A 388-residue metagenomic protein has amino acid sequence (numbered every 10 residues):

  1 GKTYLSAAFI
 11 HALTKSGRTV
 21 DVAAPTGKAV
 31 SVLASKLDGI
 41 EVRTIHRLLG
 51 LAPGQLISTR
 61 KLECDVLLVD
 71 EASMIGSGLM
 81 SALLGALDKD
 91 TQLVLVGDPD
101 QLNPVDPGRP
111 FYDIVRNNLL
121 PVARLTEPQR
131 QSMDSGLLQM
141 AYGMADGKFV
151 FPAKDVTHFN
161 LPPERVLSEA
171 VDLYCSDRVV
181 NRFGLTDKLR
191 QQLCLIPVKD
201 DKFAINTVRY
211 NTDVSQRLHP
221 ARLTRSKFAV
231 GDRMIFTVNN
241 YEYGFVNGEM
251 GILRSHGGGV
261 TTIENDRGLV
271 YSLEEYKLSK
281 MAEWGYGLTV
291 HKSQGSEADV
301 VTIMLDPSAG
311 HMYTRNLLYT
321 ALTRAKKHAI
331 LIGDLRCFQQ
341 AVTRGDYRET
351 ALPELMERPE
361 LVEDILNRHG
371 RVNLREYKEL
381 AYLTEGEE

Functional and structural regions predicted by a protein language model:
T3-D155: ASCE P-loop NTPase helicase motor core
S16, K61-C64, L87-D90, K188-R190 (+3 more regions): Short loop/turn elements that form and flank the Walker-type P-loop nucleotide-binding site in RecA-like NTPase cores
V30-S31, N103, D201-A204, C337-A341: Short, charged/polar "capping" segments at the starts of alpha-helices and the immediately preceding loops
V66-D70, V94, L195-I196, I235 (+2 more regions): Structural motif
L79-L83, T207, N316-A321: A short acidic, amphipathic alpha-helical/loop segment
D88, K227-V230, V246, S293: Residue-level recognition of short, solvent-exposed, well-ordered loop/turn junctions that link secondary-structure
P99-Y243, R254, T261, E363: Conserved helicase motor core of P-loop NTPases
V198, E249-E388: C-terminal accessory regions
